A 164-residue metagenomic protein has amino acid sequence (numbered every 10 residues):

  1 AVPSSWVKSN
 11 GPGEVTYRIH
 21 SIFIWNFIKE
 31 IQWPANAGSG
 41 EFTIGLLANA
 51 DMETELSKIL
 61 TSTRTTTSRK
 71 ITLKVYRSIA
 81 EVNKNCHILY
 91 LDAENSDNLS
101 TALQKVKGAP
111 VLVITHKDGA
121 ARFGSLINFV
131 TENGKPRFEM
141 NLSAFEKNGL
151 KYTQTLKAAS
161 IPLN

Functional and structural regions predicted by a protein language model:
A1-N164: Short hydrophobic alpha-helices and adjacent helix-cap/hinge residues
